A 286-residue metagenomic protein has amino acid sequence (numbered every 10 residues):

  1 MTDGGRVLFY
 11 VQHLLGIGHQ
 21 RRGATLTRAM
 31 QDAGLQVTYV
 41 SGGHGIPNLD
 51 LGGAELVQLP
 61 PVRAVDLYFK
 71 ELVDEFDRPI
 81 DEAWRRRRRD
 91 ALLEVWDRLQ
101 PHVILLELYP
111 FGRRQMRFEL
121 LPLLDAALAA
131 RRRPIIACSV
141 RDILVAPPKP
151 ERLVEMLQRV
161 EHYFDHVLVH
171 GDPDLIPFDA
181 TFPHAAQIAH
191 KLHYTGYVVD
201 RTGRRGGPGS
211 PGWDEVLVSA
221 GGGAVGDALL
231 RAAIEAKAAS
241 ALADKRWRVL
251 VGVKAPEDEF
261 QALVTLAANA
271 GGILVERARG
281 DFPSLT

Functional and structural regions predicted by a protein language model:
T2-G16, L106-L108: Nucleotide-activated donor-dependent transferases that construct or modify glycoconjugates
D3-G5, F9, A29-A83, R89 (+3 more regions): Conserved nucleotide-sugar phosphate-binding/catalytic loop shared by glycosyltransferases and other
R6, H102-V103, H166, E215: Structural motif
V11-A24, D227-A228: A short, glycine/small-residue-rich beta-strand->loop->alpha-helix junction that serves as a flexible
T27, D172, F182-H184, Y197-T286: Donor-nucleotide binding loops and adjacent catalytic segments primarily of GT-B fold Leloir glycosyltransferases
T38-G42, S139, V167-G171, R246-G252: Short internal beta-strands
V73-R117: Conserved nucleotide-sugar donor-binding subdomain of glycosyltransferases
F118-Y194: Active-site-proximal region of nucleotide-activated glycan assembly enzymes, centered on histidine/acidic-rich loops
